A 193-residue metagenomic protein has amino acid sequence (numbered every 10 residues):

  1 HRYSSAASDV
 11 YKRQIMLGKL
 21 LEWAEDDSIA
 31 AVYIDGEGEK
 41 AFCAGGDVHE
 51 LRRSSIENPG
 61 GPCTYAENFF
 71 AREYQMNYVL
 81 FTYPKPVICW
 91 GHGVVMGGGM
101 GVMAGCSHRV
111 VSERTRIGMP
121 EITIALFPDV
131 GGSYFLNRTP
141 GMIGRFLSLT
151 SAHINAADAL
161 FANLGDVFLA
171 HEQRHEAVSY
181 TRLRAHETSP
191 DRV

Functional and structural regions predicted by a protein language model:
H1-A7, Y11, R182-V193: Single conserved hydrophobic/aromatic residue that forms the stacking wall/gate of nucleotide- or nucleobase-binding
R2-D35, Y78: Conserved CoA-thioester-binding segment of acyl-CoA-metabolizing enzymes
I15, R72, T181: Charged catalytic carboxylate motif
I34, D47, V102-M103, D158-A159: Hydrophobic/aromatic residues within transmembrane alpha-helices of multi-pass small-molecule transporters
G36-Q75, A125: Glycine- (often His-adjacent) and acidic-residue-rich active-site loop that binds/positions the CoA thioester
L80-I124, F146-L147, S151-A152, A156: Glycine-rich beta-to-alpha active-site loop
S133-M142: Hydrophobic, secondary-structure "cap" segments at the distal end of domains
A152-R184, S189-R192: Amphipathic alpha-helical segments at domain termini/boundaries
